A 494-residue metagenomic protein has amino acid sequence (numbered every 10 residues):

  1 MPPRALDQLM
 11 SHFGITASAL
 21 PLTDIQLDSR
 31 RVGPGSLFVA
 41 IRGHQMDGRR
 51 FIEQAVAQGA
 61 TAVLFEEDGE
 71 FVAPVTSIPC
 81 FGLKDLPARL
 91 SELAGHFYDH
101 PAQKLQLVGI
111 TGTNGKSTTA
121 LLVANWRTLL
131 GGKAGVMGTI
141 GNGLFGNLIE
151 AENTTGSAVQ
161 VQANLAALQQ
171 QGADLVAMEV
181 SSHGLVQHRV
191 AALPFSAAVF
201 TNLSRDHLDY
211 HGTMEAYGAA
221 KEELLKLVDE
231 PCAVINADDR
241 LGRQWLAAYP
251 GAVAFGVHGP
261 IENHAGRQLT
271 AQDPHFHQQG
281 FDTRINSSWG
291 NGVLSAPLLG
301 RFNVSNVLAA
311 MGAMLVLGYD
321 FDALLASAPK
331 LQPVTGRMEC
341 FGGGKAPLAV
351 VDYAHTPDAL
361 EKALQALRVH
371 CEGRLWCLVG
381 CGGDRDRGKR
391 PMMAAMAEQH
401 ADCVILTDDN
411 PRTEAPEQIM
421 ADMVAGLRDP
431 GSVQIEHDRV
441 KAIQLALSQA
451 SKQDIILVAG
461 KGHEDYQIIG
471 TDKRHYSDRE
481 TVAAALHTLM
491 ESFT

Functional and structural regions predicted by a protein language model:
M1-E92, H96, R240, V293 (+4 more regions): N-terminal leader/targeting and accessory segments in enzymes
M10, R89-A237, L241-G251, L308 (+3 more regions): Phosphate-binding loop of NTP-binding sites
G43-H44, S182-H183, R205-D206, D239-R240 (+4 more regions): Short glycine-rich anion-binding loops that position phosphate/pyrophosphate groups of nucleotides and phosphorylated
G43-M46, V334, D358-E361, Q365-R428 (+3 more regions): Active-site beta-alpha connecting loops in nucleotide-dependent enzymes
T61, S196, D402: Receiver (REC) domain switch/active-site residues of two-component response regulators
G69-T76, A177, F195-A349, E372 (+2 more regions): Acidic, Mg2+-coordinating active-site environments of NTP-dependent enzymes
C80-D85, Q434-D438, A442: Short acidic-hydrophobic, aromatic-tinged amphipathic segments that line or gate anion-handling sites
I455-T488: Glycine/aspartate-rich loop-and-adjacent alpha/beta segment that forms the canonical ThDP
